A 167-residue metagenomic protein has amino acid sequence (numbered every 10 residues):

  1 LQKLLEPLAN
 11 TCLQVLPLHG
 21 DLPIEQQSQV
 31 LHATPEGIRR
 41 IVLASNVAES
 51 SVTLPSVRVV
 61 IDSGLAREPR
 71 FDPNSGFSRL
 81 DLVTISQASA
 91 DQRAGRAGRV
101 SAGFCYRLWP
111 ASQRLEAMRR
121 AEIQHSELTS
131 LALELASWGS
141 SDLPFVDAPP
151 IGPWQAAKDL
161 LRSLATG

Functional and structural regions predicted by a protein language model:
L1-G167: P-loop NTPase motor module signature
